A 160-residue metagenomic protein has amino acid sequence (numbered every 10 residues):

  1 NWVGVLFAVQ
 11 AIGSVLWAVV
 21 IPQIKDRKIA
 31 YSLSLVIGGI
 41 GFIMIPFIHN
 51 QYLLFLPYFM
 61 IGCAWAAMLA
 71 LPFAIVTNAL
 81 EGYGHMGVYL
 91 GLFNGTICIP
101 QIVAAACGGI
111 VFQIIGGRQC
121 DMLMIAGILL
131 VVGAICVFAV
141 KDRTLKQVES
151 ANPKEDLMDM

Functional and structural regions predicted by a protein language model:
N1, I110-L130: A membrane-interface helix-boundary motif in multi-pass transporters
N1-F7: Juxtamembrane helix-start elements in MFS-like secondary transporters
V15-K28, F112: Helix-to-loop junctions at the C-terminal end of transmembrane segments in multipass secondary transporters
I37-H49: C-terminal ends and interior cores of transmembrane alpha-helices in multi-pass membrane transporters/permeases
L53-L69: Hydrophobic core of transmembrane alpha-helices in multi-pass small-molecule transporters, especially MFS/SLC-type
A67-G82: Intracellular juxtamembrane helix-capping segments at the cytosolic ends of symmetry-related transmembrane helices
Y83-F93: Loop-to-transmembrane helix entry/capping segments in MFS-fold secondary transporters and related SLC/MFSD carriers
M124-M160: Multi-pass alpha-helical transporter architecture, strongest for 12-TM Major Facilitator/SLC carriers used
